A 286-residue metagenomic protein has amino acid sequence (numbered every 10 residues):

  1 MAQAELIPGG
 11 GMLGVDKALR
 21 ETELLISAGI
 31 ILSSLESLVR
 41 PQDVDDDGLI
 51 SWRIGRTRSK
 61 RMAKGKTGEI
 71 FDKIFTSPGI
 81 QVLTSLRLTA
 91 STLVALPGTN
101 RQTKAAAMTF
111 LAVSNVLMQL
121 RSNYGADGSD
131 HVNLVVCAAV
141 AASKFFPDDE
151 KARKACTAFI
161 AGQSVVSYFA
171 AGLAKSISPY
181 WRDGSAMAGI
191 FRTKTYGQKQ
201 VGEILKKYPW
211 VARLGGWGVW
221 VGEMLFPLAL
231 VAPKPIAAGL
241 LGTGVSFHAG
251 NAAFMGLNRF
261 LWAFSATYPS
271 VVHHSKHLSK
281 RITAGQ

Functional and structural regions predicted by a protein language model:
M1-Q286: Alpha-helical membrane-anchoring segments
